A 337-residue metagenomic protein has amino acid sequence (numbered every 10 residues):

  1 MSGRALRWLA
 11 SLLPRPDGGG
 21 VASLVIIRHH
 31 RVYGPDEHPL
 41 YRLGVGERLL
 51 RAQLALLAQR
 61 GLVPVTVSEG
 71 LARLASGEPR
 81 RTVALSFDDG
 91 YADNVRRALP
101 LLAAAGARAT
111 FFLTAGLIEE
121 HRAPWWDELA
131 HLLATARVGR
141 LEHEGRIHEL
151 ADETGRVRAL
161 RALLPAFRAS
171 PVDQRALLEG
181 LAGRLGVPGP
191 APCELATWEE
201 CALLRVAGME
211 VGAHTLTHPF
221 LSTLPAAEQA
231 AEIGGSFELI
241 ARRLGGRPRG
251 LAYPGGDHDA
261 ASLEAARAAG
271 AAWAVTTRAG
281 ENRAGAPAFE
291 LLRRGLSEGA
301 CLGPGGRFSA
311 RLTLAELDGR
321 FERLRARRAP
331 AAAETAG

Functional and structural regions predicted by a protein language model:
S2-S86, D93-V95, H121-L141, E153 (+2 more regions): C-terminal active-site subregion of NodB/CE4 polysaccharide deacetylases
P14-V21, H121-A207: Extended, charge-rich helix/loop segments that form flexible, surface "patches" used to engage negatively charged
I27, L56, E78-P79, Y91 (+5 more regions): CE4/NodB-like, metal-dependent polysaccharide N-deacetylase domain that modifies extracellular/periplasmic N-acetylated
Y33-E37, G212-P219: Short glycine/proline-rich turn/loop motifs
A115-I118: Short beta-alpha junction loops
